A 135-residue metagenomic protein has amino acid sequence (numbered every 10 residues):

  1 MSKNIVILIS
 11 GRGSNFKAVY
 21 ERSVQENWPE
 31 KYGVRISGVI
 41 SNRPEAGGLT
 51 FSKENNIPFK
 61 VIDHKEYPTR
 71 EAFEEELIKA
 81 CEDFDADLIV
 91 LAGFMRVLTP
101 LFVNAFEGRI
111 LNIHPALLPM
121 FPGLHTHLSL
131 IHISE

Functional and structural regions predicted by a protein language model:
M1-G47: N-terminal Rossmann-like dinucleotide-binding module
Y32-A72, E76: Short, surface-exposed acidic-centric catalytic microdomains
S41-R43, E66, R70, F84-P100: N-terminal glycine-rich "phosphate-gripper" loop used for MgATP/nucleotide binding and carboxylate activation
N56-I57, A86, G108: Short glycine/serine/threonine/alanine-rich loop segments
E75-D83: Short, well-structured alpha-helical segments in soluble
V90-S129: Alpha-helical oligomerization interface recognition
S129-E135: Residue-level detector of conserved catalytic or cofactor/ligand-binding positions in enzyme active sites
